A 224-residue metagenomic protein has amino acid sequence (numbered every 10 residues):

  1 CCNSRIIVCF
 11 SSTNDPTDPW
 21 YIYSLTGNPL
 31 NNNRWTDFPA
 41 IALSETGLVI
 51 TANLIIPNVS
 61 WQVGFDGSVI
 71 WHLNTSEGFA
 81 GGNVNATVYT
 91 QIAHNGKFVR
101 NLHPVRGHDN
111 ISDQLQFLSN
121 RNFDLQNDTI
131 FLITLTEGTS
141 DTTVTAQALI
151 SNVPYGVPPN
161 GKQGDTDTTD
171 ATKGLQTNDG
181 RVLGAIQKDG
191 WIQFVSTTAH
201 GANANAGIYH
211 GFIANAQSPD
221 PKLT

Functional and structural regions predicted by a protein language model:
C1-T224: C-terminal PAP-associated
